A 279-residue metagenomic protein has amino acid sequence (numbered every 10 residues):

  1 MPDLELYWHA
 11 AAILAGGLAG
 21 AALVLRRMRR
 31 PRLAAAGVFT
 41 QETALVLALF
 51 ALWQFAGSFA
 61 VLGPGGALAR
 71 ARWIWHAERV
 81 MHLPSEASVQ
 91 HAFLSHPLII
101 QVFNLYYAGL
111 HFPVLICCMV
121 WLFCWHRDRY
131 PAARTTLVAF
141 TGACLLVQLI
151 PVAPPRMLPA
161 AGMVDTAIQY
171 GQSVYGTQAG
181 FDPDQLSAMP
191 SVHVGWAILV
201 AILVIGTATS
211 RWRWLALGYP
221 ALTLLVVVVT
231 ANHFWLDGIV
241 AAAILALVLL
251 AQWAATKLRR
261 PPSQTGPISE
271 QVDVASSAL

Functional and structural regions predicted by a protein language model:
M1-A12, R32-P113: N-terminal transmembrane-helix/juxtamembrane module of multi-pass inner/ER membrane proteins
Y7-R27, L49-A51, C117: Hydrophobic core of alpha-helical transmembrane segments in multi-pass integral membrane proteins
A12-G17, L105-L122, H193-A201: Hydrophobic alpha-helical transmembrane segments
A19-P31, V120-D128, I202-T209, L250-T256: Structural signal for the C-terminal ends of transmembrane alpha-helices and the immediately following loop
F50-F55, F140-L149, G218-A231: Aromatic-anchored segments of alpha-helical transmembrane domains
G57-R79, S85-E86, F123-W212, R259-L279: Membrane-interface loops
V152-A161, D184, A188, L222-V248: Interfacial helix-loop-helix junctions of multi-pass membrane proteins
R213-P220, T230-L279: C-terminal membrane module of polytopic membrane proteins
